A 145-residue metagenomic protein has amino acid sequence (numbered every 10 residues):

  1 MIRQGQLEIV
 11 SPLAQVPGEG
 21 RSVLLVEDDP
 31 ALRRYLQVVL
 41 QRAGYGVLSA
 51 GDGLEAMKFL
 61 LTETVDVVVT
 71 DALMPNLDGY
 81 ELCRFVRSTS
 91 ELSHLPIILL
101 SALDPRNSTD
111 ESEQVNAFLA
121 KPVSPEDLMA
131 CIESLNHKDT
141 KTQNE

Functional and structural regions predicted by a protein language model:
M1-S22, E126-E145: Non-catalytic signal-transmission and effector/linker regions of two-component phosphorelay proteins
E27: Conserved acidic carboxylate
R34-R42: Charged docking surfaces used in two-component/phosphorelay signaling
S49-V67: Acidic, metal-coordinating helix/loop segments flanking the phosphotransfer/catalytic sites of two-component signaling
M74, V86: Receiver (REC) domain active-site loop signature in two-component systems and cognate sites in sensor histidine kinases
K121: A Lys-centered signature of the CheY-like receiver
